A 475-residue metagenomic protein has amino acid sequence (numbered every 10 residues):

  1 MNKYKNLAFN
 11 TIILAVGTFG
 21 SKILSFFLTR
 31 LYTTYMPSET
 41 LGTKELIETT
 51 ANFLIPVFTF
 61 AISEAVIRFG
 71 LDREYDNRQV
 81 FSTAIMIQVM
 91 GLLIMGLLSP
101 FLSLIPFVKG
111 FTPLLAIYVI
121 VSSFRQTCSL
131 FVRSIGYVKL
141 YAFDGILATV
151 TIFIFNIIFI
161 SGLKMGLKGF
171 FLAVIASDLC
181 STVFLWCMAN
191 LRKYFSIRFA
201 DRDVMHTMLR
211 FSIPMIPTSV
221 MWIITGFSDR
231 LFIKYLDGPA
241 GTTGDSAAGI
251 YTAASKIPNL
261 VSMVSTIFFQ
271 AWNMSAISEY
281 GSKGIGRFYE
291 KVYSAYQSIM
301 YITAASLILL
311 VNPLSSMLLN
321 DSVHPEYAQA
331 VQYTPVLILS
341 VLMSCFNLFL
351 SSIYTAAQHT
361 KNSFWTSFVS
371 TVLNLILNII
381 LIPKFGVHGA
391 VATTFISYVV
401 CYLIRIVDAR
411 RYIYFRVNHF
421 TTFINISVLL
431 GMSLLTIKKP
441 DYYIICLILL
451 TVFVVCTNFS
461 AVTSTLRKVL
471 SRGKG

Functional and structural regions predicted by a protein language model:
M1-K3, L7, P113, L167 (+4 more regions): Interhelical loop/hinge segments that connect adjacent transmembrane helices in multipass membrane
K3-S63, G96, Y118-V119, A148-F153 (+2 more regions): Signature of the first transmembrane helix
F9-S21, L46-S103, G110-F111, K283-A304 (+1 more regions): Membrane-water interface segments that mark the loop-to-transmembrane alpha-helix transition
N10-S25, A148, A173-L185, A189 (+3 more regions): Transmembrane helical elements of multi-pass membrane transporters/channels
R30, L41-F58, P214, R230 (+3 more regions): Alpha-helical transmembrane segments of polytopic membrane transporters and translocases
G70-M86, I250-S367: Specific pore-lining/lateral-gate transmembrane helices of multi-pass inner-membrane transport and insertion machines
P113, D144-L191, F211, T218 (+2 more regions): Hydrophobic alpha-helical transmembrane segments
L434-G475: Membrane-proximal transmembrane or re-entrant/amphipathic helices at the cytosolic face
